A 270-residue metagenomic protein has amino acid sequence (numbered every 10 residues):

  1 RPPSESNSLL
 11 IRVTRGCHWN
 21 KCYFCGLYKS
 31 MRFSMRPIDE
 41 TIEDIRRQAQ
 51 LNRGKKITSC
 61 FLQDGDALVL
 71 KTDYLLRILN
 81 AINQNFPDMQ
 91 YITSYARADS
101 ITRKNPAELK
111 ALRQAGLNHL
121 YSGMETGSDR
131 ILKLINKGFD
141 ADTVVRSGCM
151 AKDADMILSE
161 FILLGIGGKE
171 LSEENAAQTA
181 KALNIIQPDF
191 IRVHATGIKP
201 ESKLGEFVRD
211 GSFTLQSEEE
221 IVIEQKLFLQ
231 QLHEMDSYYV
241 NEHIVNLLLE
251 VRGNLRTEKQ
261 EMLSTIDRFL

Functional and structural regions predicted by a protein language model:
R1-E5, K181-L270: Auxiliary Fe-S-binding modules of radical SAM enzymes
P3-E43: Canonical Radical SAM [4Fe-4S] cluster-binding loop centered on the CxxxCxxC motif and its immediate flanking residues
L9-I11, C60, I92-S94, L120-S122 (+3 more regions): Hydrophobic faces of well-ordered beta-strands that scaffold small-molecule active sites in alpha/beta enzyme cores
C17, C25, T41, L62 (+5 more regions): Conserved, mostly hydrophobic/aromatic
T41, L75, N105, V144 (+3 more regions): Aromatic/hydrophobic pocket-lining residues that form the small-molecule binding cavity in soluble enzyme cores
Q50-D153, H233: Conserved SAM/AdoMet-binding glycine-rich loop
D99, G127-I131, A151-N175, H194-P200 (+1 more regions): Conserved strand-turn element in the central/C-terminal portion of the radical SAM core barrel that lines
A107-L109, G167-I185: Catalytic cores of alpha/beta
